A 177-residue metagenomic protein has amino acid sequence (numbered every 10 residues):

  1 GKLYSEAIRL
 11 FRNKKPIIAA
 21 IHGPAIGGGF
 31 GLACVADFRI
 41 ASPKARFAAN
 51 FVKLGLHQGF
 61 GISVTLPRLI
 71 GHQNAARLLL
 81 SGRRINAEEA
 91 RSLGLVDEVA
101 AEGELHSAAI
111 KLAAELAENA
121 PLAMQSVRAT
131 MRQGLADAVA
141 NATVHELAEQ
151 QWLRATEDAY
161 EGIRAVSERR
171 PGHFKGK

Functional and structural regions predicted by a protein language model:
G1-H22, V64, L69: An acidic, glycine-rich surface segment that forms the CoA-thioester-binding/catalytic face of crotonase-fold enzymes
R9-A20, F38, S42-R46, A123: A structural preference for short, pocket-lining loop segments at secondary-structure junctions
P16, A33, L66, A90 (+2 more regions): Terminal peptide-recognition signature
A20-I26, L79-G82: Glycine-rich beta-to-alpha transition loops that act as phosphate-gripper elements at the mouths of alpha/beta enzyme
G29-R39, P43-K44, I62, A87-E89 (+2 more regions): Active-site-proximal glycine-rich helix-loop-beta segment
I40-R46, A87, V96-V144, Q151-E157 (+1 more regions): C-terminal long alpha-helix characteristic of the crotonase
L66, N74-R83: Short helix- or helix-capping micro-motifs that position conserved polar/aromatic residues at function-defining sites
